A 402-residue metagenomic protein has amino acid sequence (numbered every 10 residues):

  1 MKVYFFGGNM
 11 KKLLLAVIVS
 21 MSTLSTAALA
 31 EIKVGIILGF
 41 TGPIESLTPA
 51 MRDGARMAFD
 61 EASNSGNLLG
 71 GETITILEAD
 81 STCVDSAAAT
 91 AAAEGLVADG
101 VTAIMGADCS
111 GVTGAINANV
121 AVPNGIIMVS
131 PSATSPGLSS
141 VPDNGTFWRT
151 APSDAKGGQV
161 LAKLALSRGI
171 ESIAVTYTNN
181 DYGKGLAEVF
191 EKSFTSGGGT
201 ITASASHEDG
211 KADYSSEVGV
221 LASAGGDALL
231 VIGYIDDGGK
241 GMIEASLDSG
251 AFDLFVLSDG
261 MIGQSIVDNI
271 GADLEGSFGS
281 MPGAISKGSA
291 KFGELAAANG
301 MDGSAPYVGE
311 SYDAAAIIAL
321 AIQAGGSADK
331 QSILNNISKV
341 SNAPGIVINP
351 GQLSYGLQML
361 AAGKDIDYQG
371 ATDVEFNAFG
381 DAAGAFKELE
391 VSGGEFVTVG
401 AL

Functional and structural regions predicted by a protein language model:
V3-F6, L13-V19, A30-L402: Extracytosolic ligand-binding ectodomains
T23-A27: N-terminal signal peptide c-region/cleavage motif recognized by signal peptidases
